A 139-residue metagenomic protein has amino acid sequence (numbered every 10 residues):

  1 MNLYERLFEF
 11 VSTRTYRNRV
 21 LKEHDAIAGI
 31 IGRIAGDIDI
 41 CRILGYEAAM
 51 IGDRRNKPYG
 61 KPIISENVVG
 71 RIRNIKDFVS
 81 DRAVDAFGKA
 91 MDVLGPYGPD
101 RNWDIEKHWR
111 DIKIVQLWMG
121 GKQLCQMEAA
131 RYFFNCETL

Functional and structural regions predicted by a protein language model:
M1-L139: Alpha-helical interface subdomain recognition
